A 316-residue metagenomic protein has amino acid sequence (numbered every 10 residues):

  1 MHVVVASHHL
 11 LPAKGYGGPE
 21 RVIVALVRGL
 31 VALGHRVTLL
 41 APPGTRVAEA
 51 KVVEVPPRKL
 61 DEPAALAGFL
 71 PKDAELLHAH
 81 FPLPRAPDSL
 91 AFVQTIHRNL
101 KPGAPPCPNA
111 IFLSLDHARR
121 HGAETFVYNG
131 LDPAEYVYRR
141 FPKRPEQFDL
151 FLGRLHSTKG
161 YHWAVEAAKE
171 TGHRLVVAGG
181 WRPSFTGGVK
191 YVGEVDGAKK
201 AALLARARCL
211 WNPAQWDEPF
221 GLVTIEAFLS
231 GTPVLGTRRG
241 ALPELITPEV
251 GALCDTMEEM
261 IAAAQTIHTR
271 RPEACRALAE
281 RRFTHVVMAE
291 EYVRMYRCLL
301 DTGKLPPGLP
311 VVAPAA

Functional and structural regions predicted by a protein language model:
H9-A13, A25-D61: N-terminal strand-loop element at the rim of the active site of nucleotide-sugar-dependent glycosyltransferases
L60-D61, T266-A316: A charged, aromatic-enriched C-terminal amphipathic alpha-helix characteristic of glycosyltransferases across folds
Q94-R139, P145: Donor nucleotide-sugar binding/catalytic pocket of nucleotide-sugar-dependent glycosyltransferases
A123-A178: Conserved donor-binding/catalytic core segment of Leloir-type glycosyltransferases
W181, V189-R206, Q215-D217: Conserved active-site histidine-acidic residue motif and adjacent donor-binding/catalytic loop of glycosyltransferases
A201, T224-L229, G240-E244: Short alpha-helical segment that forms part of, or immediately flanks, the ligand-binding pocket in carbohydrate-active
P233-G236: Short hydrophobic beta-strand element within catalytic cores of glycosyltransferases and related nucleotide-activated
L245-E258, A264-T269: Conserved acidic donor-binding segment of nucleotide-sugar-dependent glycosyltransferases
